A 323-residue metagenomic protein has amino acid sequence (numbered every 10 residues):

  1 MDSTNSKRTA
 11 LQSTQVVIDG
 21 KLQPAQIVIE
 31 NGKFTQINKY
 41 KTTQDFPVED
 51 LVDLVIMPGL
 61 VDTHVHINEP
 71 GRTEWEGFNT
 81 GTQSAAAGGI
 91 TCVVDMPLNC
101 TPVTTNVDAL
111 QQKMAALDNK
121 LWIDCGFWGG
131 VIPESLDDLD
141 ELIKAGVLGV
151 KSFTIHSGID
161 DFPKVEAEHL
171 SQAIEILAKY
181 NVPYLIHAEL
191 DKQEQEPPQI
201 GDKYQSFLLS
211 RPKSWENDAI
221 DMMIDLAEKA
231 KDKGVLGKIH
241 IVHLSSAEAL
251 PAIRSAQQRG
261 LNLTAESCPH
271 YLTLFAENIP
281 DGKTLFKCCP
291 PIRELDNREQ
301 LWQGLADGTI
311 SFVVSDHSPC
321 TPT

Functional and structural regions predicted by a protein language model:
M1-T43: N-terminal metal-binding scaffold of metallo-dependent hydrolase/deaminase domains
T14, G32, D53, H64 (+9 more regions): Divalent metal-coordination and catalytic microenvironments
Y40-M57: Active-site metal-binding motif and surrounding structural segment of the metallo-beta-lactamase
L54-K120: Metal-associated gating/positioning segment near the N- to mid-region
H66-E76, V94-V107, F127-D138, I155-V165 (+1 more regions): Divalent metal-binding segments
I67-N68, L190, P269, P319: Short active-site segment of divalent metal-dependent hydrolases/proteases that encodes the spacing between
D137-S152, H156-V313: Histidine/acidic residue-rich metal-binding segments in metalloenzymes
S315-T323: Active-site anion/phosphate-binding pocket segments in diverse small-molecule metabolic enzymes
